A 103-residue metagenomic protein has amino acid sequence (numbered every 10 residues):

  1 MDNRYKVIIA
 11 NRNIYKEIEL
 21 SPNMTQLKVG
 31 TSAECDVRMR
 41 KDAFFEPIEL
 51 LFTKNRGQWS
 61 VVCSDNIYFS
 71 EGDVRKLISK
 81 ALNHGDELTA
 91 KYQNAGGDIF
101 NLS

Functional and structural regions predicted by a protein language model:
M1-R4, Q93-S103: Regulatory inter-domain linker segments that are low-complexity and enriched for serine/threonine/proline
D2-K6, E19-Y92: Forkhead-associated
A10-I14: Short, solvent-exposed loop/edge segments of extracellular or virion-exposed proteins
